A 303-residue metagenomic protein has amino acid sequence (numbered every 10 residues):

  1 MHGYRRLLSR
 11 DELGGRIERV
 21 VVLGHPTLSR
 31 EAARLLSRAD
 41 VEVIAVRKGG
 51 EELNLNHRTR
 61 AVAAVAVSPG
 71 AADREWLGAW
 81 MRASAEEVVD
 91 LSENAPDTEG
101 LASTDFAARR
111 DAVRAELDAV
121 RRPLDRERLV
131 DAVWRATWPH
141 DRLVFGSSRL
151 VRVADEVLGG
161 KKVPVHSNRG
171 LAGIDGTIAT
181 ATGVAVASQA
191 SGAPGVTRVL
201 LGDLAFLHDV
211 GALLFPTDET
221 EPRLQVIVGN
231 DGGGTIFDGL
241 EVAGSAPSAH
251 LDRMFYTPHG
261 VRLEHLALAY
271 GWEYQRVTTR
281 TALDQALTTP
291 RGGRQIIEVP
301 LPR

Functional and structural regions predicted by a protein language model:
M1, E52-A63, T235-S245: Glycine-rich, charge-decorated loop segments at or immediately adjacent to ligand/cofactor-binding or catalytic sites
M1-L55, G160-S191, L207-L214, F255 (+1 more regions): Glycine-rich, anion-gripping cofactor-binding loops and their flanking helix/strand elements in enzyme active sites
D11-E18, L36-R38, W134-P139, G159 (+3 more regions): Flexible, charged surface loops at secondary-structure boundaries
R19, R142, V196-R198: Structural motif
V21-P26, V46-G49, F145-R149, G202 (+1 more regions): Structural motif
A45-A95: Terminal amphipathic helices with adjacent charged low-complexity linkers/tails
D97-P194, Q295: Active-site diphosphate/adenylate-binding microenvironment
V153-R303: Thiamine diphosphate
